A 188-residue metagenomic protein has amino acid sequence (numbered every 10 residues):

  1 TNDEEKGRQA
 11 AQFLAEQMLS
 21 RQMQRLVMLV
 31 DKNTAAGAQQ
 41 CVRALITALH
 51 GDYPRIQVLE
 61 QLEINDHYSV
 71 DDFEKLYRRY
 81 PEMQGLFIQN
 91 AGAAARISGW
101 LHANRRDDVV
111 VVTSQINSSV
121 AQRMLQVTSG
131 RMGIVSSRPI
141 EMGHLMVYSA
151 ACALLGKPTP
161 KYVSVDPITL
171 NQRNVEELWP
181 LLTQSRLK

Functional and structural regions predicted by a protein language model:
T1, L26-G37, E60-E63, S137: Short beta-strand->loop
T1-R25, S69, I116-A121, S137-L155: Hydrophobic alpha-helical segments within soluble ligand-binding/sensing domains
K6-A10, A36-I56, D72, R96 (+1 more regions): Short, solvent-exposed amphipathic alpha-helices that sit in or adjacent to ligand/effector-binding or catalytic
R21-R25, G51-Q57, P81-G85, D107-V110 (+1 more regions): Loop/turn elements at helix/coil->beta-strand transitions in domains of secreted/extracellular proteins
R25-M28, L45-V70, D166: Short beta-strand elements in bilobed, periplasmic/extracellular small-molecule ligand-binding domains
L45, L62-R123: Hydrophobic alpha-helical
Q126-S136: Rossmann-fold dehydrogenase core element
R138-K188: Hinge/cleft segment of the Venus flytrap/periplasmic-binding protein
